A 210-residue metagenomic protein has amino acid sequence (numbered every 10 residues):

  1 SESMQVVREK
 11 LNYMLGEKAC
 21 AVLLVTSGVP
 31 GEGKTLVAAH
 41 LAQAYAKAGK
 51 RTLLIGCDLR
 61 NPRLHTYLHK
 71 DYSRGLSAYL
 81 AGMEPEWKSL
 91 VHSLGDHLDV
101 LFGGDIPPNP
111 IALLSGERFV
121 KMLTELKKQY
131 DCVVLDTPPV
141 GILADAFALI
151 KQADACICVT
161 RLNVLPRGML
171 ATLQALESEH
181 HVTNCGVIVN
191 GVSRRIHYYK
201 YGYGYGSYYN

Functional and structural regions predicted by a protein language model:
S1-N210: P-loop NTP-binding module
